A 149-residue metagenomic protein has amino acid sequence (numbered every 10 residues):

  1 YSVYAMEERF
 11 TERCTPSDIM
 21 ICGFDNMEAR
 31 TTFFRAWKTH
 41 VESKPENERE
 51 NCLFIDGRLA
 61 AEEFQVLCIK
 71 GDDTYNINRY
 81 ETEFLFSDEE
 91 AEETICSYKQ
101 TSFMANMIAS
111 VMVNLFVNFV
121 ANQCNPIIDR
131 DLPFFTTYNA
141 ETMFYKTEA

Functional and structural regions predicted by a protein language model:
Y1-T11: S-adenosyl-L-methionine
T15-I19, G23-A149: Glycine-rich phosphate/adenylate-binding loop
